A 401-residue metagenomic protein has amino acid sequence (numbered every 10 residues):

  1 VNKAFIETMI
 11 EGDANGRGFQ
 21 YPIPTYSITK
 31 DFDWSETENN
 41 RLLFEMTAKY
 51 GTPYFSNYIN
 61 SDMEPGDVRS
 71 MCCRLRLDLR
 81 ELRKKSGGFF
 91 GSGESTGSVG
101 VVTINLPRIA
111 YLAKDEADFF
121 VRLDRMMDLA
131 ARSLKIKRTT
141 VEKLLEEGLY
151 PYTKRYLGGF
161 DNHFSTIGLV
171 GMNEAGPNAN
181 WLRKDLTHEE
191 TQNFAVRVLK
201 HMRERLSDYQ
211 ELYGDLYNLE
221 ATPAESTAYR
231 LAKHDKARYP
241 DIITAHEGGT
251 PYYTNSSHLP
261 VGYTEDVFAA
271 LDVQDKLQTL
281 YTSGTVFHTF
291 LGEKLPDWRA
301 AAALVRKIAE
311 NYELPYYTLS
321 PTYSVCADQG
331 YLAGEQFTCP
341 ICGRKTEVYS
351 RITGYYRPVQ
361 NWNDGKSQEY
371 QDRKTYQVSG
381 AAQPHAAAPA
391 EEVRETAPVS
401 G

Functional and structural regions predicted by a protein language model:
V1-D161, L182, H188-I341, K345-V348: Conserved catalytic cores of very large enzyme subunits
L77-L79, M172, Q360, A397: Sequence-pattern detector for short linear motifs and compositional/periodic biases rather than a specific fold
S95, G159-A175, R344-N361: Conserved phosphate/anionic-ligand binding catalytic regions in large, soluble enzymes, centered on
N105-P107, L112, L144-G148, Y152-R155 (+5 more regions): Surface-exposed loop/turn and secondary-structure junction residues enriched for glycine/proline
L182-R197, W362-Y376: Short alpha-helical "patches" and their helix-cap loops
T322-I341, E347, R351-G401: Intrinsic, low-complexity terminal and presequence regions
